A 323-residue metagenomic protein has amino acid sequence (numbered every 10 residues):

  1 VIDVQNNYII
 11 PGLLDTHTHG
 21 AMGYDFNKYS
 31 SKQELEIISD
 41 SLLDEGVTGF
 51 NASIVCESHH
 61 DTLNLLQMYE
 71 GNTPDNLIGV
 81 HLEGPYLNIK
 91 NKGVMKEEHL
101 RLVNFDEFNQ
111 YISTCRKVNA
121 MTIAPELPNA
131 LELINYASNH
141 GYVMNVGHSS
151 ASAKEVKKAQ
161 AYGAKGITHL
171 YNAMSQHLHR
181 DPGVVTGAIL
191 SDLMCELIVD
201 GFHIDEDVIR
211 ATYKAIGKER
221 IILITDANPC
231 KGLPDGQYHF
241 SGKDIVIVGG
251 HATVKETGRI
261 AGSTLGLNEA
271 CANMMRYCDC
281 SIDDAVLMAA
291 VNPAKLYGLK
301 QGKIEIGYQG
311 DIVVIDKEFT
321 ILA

Functional and structural regions predicted by a protein language model:
V1-Y29, L35-E36, D40: Replace "His-x-His-based motif
N6, H17, L82, A137 (+4 more regions): Conserved, mostly hydrophobic/aromatic
G12-L14, N145, L223-I224, V313: Residue-level marker for buried hydrophobic side chains located in beta-strands that build the well-ordered beta-sheet
T18-A21, E36-L65, N76-N88, C115-E126 (+4 more regions): Divalent metal-dependent hydrolysis catalytic cores, especially in the metallo-beta-lactamase
H19, K32, D40-N51, I89-C115 (+3 more regions): Active-site gating loops and adjacent loop-to-helix segments of metal-dependent hydrolytic enzymes
L65-E83, K90-A153: Metal-dependent enolase-superfamily TIM-barrel catalytic cores that perform enediolate-based chemistry
S113-L233: Active-site core of metal-dependent hydrolases
V184-L197, Y213-T225, K231-I315: His/Asp/Glu-enriched, well-ordered alpha-helical/loop segment that forms or immediately abuts the divalent-metal
